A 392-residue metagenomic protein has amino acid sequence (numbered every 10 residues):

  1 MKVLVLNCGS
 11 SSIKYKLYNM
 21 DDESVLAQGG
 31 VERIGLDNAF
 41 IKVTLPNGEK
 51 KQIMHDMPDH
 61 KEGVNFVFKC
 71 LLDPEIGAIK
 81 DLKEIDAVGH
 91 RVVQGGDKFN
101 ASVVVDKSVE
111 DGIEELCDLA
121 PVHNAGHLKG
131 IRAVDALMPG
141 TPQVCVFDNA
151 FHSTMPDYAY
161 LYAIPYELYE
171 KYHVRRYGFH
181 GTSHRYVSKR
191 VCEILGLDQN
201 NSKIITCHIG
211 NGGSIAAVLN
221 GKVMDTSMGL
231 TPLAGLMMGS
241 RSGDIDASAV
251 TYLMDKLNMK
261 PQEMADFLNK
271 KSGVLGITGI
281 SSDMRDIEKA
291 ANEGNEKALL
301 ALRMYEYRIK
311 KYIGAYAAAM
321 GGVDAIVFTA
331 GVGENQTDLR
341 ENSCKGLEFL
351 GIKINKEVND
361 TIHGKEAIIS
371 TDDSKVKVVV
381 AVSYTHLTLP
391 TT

Functional and structural regions predicted by a protein language model:
M1-V3: Extreme N-terminal starter segment of soluble prokaryotic enzymes
S12-M57: Short glycine-rich, Thr/Ser-proximal phosphate-binding strand/loop in the N-terminal lobe of ATP-dependent enzymes
L71, E75-H123, V144, F151-L161: Short beta-strand-loop/turn "lid" adjacent to the catalytic site in phosphate-handling enzymes
L71-E84, I194-D198, I313-V323: Phosphate/pyrophosphate-binding loops at sites that engage ATP/ADP/AMP, CoA/4′-phosphopantetheine, polyphosphate
F151-M254: Glycine-rich phosphate-binding loop of actin/hexokinase-like ATP-binding domains
D266, G273-I277, M284-A319: Adenine-nucleotide phosphate-binding core of ATP-dependent small-molecule kinases
D324-G346: Glycine-rich phosphate-binding loops at beta-strand->alpha-helix junctions
T385-T391: Conserved small/polar residues in nucleotide/adenosyl-binding loops
